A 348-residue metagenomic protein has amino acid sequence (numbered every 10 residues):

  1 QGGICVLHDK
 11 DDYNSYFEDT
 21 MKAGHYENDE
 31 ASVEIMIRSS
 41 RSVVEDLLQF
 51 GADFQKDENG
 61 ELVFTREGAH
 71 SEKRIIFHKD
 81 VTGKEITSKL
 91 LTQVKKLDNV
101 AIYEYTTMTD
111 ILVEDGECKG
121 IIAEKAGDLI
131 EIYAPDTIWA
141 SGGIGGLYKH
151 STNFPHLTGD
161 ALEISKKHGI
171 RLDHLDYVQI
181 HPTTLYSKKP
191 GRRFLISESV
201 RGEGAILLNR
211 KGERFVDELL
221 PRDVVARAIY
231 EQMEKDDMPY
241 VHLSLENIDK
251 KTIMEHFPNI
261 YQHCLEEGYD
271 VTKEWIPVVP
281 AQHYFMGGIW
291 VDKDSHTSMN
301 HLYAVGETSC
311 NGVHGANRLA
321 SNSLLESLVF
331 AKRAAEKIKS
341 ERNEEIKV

Functional and structural regions predicted by a protein language model:
Q1-H25, H150-T152, Q179-L185, P190-S197: Conserved N-terminal glycine-rich FAD pyrophosphate-binding loop of Rossmann-like flavoproteins
N28-R41, R74-T92, Y103, S151-G159 (+2 more regions): Short beta-strand to alpha-helix junction loop
Q49-L129, Y133, A140, T184-S187 (+2 more regions): Conserved redox-cofactor binding core of oxidoreductases
Y103-E104, T109-E117, I122-E124, H256-C310: A glycine-rich dinucleotide-binding beta-alpha-beta segment and adjacent secondary-structure elements that constitute
E131-G142, S165, G212, L302-G306: Short hydrophobic core segments
D136-P190, F194, L324, L328: Glycine-rich loop(s) and the adjacent beta-strand/alpha-helix scaffold that form part
A161-R171, H301-V305, S327-I346: Internal hydrophobic alpha-helix adjacent to the cofactor/substrate pocket in enzyme cavities
I164, I170-I276, K337: An anion/pyrophosphate-binding glycine-rich loop and adjacent beta-alpha core in soluble alpha-beta enzymes
